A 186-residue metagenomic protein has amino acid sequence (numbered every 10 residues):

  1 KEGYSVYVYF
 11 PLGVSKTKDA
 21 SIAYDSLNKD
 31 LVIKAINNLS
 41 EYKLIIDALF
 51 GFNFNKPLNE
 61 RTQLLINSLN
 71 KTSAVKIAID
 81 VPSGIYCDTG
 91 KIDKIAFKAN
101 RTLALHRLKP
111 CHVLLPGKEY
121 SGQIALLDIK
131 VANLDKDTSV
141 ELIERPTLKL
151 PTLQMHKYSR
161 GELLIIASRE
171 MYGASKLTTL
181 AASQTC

Functional and structural regions predicted by a protein language model:
K1-N133: Glycine-rich phosphate/dinucleotide-binding loop and adjoining beta-alpha-beta core of small-molecule
K1-V8, G13, S40-Y42, H112-C186: Small-residue (G/A/S/T)-rich helix-start motifs and N-terminal tracts that mark the onset
